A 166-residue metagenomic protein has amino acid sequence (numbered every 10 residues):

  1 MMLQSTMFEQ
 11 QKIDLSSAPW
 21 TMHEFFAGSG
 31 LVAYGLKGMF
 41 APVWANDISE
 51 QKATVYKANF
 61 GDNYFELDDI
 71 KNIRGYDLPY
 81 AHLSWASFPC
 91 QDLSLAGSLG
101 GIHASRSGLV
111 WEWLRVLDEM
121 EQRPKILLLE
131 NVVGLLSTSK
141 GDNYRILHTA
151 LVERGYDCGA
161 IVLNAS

Functional and structural regions predicted by a protein language model:
M1-I48, K52, N59: S-adenosyl-L-methionine
H23, H82-W85: N-terminal Rossmann-like NAD(P) cofactor-binding module of classical short-chain dehydrogenase/reductase
G28, D47, D69, L127-N131: Active-site beta-strand/loop signature of hydrolases that rely on acidic residues for catalysis
Y34-G38, A58, R115-D118, T149: Short, well-ordered alpha-helices that flank and scaffold nucleotide-derived cofactor binding pockets
P42-V43, Y64-F65, C158: Hydrophobic anchor at the start of a short beta-strand that flanks the dinucleotide cofactor-binding loop
A53-L78: S-adenosyl-L-methionine
I73-L83, L93-S166: Class I S-adenosyl-L-methionine
P89: Short glycine-/small-residue-rich Rossmann-like dinucleotide-binding loops
